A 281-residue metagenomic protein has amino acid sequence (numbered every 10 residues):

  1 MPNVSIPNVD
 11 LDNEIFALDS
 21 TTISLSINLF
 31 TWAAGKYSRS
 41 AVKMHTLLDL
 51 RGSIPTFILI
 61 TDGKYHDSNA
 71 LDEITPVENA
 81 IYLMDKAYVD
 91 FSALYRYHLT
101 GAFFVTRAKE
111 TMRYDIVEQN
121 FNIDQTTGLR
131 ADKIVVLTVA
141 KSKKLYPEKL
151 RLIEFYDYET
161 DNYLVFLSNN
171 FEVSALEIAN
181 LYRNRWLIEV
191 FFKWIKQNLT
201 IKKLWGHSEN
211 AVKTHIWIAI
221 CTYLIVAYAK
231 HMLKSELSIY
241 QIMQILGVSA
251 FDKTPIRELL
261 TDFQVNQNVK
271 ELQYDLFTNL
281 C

Functional and structural regions predicted by a protein language model:
M1: Short, basic alpha-helical nucleic acid-contact segments in DNA-binding proteins and DNA transaction factors
V4-C281: Single, function-defining residue in the core of a domain
